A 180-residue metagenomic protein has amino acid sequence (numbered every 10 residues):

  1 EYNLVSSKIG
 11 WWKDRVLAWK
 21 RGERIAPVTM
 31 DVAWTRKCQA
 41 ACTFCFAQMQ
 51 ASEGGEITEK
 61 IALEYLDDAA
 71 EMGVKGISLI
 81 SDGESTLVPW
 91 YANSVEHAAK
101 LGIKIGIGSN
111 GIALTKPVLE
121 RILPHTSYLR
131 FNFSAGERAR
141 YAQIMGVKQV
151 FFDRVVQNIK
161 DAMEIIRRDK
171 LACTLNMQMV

Functional and structural regions predicted by a protein language model:
E1-Y128, Q143-I144, D153-Q157: Conserved alpha-helical substructure of the radical SAM core
M49, K148, M163-I166: A general structural signal marking secondary-structure boundaries and capping sites
F131-F133: Conserved phosphate-donor/acceptor-positioning beta-strand/loop module used by diverse small-molecule
A135-R138: A glycine-centered beta->alpha junction motif in the catalytic cores of kinase/phosphotransferase enzymes
A142-K148, N176-M179: Surface-exposed cleft-lining segments at the edges of enzyme active sites
N158-V180: Conserved strand-turn element in the central/C-terminal portion of the radical SAM core barrel that lines
